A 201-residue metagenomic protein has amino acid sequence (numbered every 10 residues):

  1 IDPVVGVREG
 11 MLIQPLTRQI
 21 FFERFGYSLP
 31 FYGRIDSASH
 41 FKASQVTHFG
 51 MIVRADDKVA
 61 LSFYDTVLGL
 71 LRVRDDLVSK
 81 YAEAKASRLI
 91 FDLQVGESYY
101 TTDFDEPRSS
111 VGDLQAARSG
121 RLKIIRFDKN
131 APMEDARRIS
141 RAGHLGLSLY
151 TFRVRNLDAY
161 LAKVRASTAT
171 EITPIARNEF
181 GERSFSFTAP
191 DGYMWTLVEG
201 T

Functional and structural regions predicted by a protein language model:
I1-S44, M51, R74-R88, V95 (+5 more regions): Vicinal oxygen chelate
H40, S140-R141: Short consensus segments that form the blades of beta-propeller domains, in both extracellular/periplasmic
V53-D56, R153-R155: Short, surface-exposed ligand-recognition loops at beta-strand->loop->(often short) alpha-helix junctions that present
A55-R74, R165-A166: Amphipathic alpha-helical segments
K58-V59, L157-L161: Short, conserved charged micro-motifs
F91-Y100, I125, A131-A136: Intrinsic, low-complexity N-terminal interaction/targeting segments
R118-G120: Solvent-exposed loop/turn segments flanking beta-strands in beta-repeat/beta-sandwich domains
L145-S148: Eukaryotic phosphotyrosine signaling hubs
